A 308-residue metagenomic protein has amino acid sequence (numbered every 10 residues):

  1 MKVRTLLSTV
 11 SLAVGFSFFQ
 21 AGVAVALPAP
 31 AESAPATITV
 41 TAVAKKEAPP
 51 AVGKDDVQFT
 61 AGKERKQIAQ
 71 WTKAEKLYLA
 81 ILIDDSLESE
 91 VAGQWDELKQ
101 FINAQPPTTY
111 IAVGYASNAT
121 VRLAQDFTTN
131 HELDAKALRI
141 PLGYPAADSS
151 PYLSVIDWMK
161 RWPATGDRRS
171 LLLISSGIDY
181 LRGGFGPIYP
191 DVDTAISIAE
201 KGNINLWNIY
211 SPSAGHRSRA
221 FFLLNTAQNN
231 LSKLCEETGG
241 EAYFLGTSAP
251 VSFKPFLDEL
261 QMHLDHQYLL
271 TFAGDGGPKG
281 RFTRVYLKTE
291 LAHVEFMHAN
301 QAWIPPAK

Functional and structural regions predicted by a protein language model:
M1-T5: Positively charged n-region of N-terminal signal peptides that target proteins for export
L6-T9, L82: Alpha-helical interaction segments
S8-A21: Bacterial N-terminal signal peptides
V25-K308: Scaffold/interface architecture of coatomer-like assemblies
